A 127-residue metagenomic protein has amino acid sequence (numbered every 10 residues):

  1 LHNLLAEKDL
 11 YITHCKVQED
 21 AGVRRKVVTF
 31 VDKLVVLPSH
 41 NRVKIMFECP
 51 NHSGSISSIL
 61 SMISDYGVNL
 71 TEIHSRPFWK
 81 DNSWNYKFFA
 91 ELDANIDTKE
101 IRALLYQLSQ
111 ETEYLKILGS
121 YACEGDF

Functional and structural regions predicted by a protein language model:
L1-F127: Domain-level signature for soluble enzymes in the chorismate/prephenate branch of the shikimate pathway
